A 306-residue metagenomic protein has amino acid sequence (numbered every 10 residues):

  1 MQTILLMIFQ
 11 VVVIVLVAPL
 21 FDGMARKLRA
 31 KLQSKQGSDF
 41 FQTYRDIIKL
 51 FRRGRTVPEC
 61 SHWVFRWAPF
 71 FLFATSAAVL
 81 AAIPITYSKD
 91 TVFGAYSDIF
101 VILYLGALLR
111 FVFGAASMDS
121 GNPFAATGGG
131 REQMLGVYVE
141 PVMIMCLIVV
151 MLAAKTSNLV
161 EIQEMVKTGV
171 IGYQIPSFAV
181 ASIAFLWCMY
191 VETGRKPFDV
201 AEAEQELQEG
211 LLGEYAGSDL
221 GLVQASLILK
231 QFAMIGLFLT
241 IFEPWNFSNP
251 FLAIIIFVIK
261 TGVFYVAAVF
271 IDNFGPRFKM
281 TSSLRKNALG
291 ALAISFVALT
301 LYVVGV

Functional and structural regions predicted by a protein language model:
M1-V306: Alpha-helical transmembrane segments of multi-pass membrane proteins predominantly involved in bioenergetics
